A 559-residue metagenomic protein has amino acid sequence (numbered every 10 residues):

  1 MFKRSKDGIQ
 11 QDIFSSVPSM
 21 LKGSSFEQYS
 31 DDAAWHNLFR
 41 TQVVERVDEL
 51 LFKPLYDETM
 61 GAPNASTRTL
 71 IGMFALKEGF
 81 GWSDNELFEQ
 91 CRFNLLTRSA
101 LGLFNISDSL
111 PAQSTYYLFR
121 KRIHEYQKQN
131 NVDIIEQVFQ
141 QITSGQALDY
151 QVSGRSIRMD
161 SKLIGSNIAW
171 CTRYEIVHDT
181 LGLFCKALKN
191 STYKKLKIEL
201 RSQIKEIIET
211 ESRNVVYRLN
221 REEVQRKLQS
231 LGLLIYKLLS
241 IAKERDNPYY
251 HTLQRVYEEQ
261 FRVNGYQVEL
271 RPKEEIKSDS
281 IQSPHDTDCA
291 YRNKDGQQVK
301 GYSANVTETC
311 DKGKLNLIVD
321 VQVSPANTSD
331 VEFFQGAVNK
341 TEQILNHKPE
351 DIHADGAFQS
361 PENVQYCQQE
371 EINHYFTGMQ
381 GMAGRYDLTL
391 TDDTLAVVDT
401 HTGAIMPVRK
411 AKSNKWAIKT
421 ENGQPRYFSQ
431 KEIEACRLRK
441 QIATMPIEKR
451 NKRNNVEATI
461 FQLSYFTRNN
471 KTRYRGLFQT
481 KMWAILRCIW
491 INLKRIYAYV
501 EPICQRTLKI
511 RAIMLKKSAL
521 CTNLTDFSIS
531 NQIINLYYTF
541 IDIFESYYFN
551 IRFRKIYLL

Functional and structural regions predicted by a protein language model:
M1-T59: Basic, low-complexity segments
L51-D57, S99-I106: Short amphipathic helix-turn modules centered on a small-residue break
P63-S66: Short helix-capping and inter-helix turn/linker motifs at the boundaries of alpha-helical repeat units
T69, L95-A100: General structural concept
L70-I71, E432: A generic alpha-helix surface/boundary motif
I71-G81: Alpha-helical support elements that line or immediately flank enzyme active sites and cofactor-binding pockets
E86, C91, N105, S109 (+1 more regions): Anion-binding and metal-coordination hotspots
